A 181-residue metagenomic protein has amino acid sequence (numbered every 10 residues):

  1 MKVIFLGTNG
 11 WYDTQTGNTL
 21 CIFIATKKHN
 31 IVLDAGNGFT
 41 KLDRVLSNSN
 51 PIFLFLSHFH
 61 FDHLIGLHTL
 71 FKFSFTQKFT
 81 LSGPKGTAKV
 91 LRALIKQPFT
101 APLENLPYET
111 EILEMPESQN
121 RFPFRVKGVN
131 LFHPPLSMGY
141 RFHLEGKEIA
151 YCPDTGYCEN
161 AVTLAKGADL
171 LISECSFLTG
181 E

Functional and structural regions predicted by a protein language model:
M1-C152, G156-C158: Binuclear metal-dependent hydrolase catalytic cores
G156-E181: Cap/insert and terminal regions of metallo-dependent hydrolase folds
